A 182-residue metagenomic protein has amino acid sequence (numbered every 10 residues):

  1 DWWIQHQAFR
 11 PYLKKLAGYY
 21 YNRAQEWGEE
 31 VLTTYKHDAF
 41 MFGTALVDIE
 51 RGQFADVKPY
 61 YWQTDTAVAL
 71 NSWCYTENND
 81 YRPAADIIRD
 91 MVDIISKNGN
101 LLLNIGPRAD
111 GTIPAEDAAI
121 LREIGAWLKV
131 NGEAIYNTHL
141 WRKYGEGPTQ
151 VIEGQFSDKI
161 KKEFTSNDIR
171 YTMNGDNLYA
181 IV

Functional and structural regions predicted by a protein language model:
D1-V182: Mature catalytic domains of secreted/periplasmic carbohydrate-active enzymes
